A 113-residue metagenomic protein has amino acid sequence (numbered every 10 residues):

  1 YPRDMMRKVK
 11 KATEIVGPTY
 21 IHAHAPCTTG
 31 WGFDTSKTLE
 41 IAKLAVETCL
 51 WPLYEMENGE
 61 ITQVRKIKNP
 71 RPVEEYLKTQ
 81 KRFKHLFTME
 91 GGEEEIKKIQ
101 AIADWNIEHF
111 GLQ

Functional and structural regions predicted by a protein language model:
Y1-I15: Conserved thiamine diphosphate
V16-T19, P52: Structural beta-strand/beta-sheet cores of well-ordered domains, especially the beta-sheet scaffolds that support
Y20-H24: Short, conserved beta-strand edge motifs with alternating hydrophobic and charged residues
A25-Q113: Flexible, low-complexity linker and terminal segments
